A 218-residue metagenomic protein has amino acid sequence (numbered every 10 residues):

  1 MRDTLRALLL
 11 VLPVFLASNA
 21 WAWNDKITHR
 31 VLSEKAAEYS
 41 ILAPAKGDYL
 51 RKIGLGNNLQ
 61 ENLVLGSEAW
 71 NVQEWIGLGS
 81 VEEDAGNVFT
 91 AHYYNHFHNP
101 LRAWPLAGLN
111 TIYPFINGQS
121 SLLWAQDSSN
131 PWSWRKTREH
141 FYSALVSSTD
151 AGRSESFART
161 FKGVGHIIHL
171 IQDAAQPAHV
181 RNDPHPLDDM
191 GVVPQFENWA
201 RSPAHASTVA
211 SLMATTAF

Functional and structural regions predicted by a protein language model:
M1-A7: Positively charged n-region of N-terminal signal peptides that target proteins for export
A7-L16: Bacterial N-terminal signal peptides
W21-H166, L170-D173, P177-F218: N-terminal, motif-rich segments that launch catalysis or mediate targeting to/interaction with membranes, typified by
